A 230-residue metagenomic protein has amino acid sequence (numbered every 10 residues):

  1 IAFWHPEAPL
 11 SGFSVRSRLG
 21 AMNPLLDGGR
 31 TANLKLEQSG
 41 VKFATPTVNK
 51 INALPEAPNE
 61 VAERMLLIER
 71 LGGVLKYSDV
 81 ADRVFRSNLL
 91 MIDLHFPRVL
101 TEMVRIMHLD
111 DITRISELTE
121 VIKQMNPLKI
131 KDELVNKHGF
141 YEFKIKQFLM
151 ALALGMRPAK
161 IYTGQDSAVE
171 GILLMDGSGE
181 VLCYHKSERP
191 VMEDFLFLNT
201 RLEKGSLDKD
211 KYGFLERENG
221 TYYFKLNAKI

Functional and structural regions predicted by a protein language model:
I1-I230: Short, positively charged
